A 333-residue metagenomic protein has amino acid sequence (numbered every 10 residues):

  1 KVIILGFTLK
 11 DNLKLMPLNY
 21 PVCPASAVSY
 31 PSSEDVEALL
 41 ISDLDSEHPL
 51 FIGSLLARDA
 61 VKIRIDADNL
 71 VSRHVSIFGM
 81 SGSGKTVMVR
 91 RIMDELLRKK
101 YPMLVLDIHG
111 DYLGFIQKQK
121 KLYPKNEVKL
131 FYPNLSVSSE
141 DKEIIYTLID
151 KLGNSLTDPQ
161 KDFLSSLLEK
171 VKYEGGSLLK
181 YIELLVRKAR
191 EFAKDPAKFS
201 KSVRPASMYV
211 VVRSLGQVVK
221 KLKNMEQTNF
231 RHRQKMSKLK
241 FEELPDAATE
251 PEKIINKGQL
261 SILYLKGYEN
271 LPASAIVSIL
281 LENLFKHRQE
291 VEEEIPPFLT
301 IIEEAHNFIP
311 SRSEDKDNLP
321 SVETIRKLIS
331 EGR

Functional and structural regions predicted by a protein language model:
K1-D43: Interdomain "pre-motor" coupling segment immediately N-terminal to P-loop NTPase/helicase cores
G6-L9, H109-L113, S136, Y268-N270 (+1 more regions): Conserved nucleotide-binding/hydrolysis micro-motifs of P-loop NTPases
L44-S72, R233-Y264, E269: The Walker A/P-loop phosphate-binding site
P49-L130: Glycine-rich phosphate-binding loop of nucleotide-binding enzymes
H74-F78, D150, S261-E269, P310-E314: Glycine- and acidic
K99-L104, K257-L260, I295-L299, R333: Loop/turn-to-beta-strand initiation segments
P124-E243: Helical/strand "switch-coupling" subdomains that flank nucleotide/phosphate-binding cores, especially in P-loop NTPases
G267-R333: Conserved P-loop NTPase motor cores
